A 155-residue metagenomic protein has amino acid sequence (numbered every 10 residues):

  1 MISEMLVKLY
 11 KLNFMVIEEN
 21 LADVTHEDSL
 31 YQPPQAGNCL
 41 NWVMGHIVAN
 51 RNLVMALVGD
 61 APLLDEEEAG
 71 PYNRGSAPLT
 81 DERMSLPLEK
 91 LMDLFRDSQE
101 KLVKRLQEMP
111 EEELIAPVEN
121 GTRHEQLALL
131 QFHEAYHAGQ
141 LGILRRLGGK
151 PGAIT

Functional and structural regions predicted by a protein language model:
M1-I2: Absolute protein N-terminus
V7-K11, M15-E18, D28-G75, A116-T155: Short, contiguous alpha-helical
T25, M55-G59, L106, P110: Membrane-helix exit/interface motif
S76-E113, E125-L130: Acidic/histidine-rich alpha-helical segments that form the ligand environment of transition-metal centers
